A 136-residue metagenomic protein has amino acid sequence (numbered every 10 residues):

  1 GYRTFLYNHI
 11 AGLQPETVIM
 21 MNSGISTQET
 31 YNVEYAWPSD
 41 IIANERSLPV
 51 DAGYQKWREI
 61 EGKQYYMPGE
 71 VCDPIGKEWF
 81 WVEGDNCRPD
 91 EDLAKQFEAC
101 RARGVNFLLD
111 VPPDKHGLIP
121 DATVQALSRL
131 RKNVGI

Functional and structural regions predicted by a protein language model:
G1-I136: Mature catalytic domains of secreted/periplasmic carbohydrate-active enzymes
